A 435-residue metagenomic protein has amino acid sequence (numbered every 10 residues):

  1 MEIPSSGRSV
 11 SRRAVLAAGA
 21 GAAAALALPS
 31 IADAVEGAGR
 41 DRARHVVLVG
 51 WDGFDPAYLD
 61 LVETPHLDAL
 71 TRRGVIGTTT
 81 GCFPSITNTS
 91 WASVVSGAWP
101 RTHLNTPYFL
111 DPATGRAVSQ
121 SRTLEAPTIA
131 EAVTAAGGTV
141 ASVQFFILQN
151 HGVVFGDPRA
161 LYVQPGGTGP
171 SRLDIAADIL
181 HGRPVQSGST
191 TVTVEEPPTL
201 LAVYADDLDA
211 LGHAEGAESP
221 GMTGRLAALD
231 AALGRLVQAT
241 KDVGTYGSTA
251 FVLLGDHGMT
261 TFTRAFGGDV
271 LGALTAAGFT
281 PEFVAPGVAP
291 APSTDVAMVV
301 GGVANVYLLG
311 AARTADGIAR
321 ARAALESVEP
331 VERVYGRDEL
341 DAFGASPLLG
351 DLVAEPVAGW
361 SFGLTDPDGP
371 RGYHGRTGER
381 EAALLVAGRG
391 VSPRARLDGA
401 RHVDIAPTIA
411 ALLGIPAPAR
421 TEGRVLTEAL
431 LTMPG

Functional and structural regions predicted by a protein language model:
M1-V10, A23-A25: N-terminal secretory signal peptides
V10-L16: N-terminal export leaders
P29-S30, V35-I76: Active-site-proximal N-terminal segment of extracellular/periplasmic enzymes that hydrolyze or transfer
L48, H66, A228-L271, V353 (+1 more regions): Metal-dependent active-site segment of extracytoplasmic phospho-/sulfohydrolases and closely related
A57-T102: Short, structured active-site-proximal loop/turn typified by the sulfatase FGly-forming signature C/S-X-P-X-R
A98-A217, G317: His/Asp/Glu-rich, glycine-adjacent segments that coordinate divalent cations and/or stabilize oxyanion chemistry on
P170-S189, L208-T249, I318-A319, V328-E329 (+1 more regions): A long, amphipathic alpha-helix that forms part of the scaffold/cap immediately adjacent to metal-dependent active
A289-T408: Active-site neighborhoods of enzymes that stabilize oxyanions during catalysis
